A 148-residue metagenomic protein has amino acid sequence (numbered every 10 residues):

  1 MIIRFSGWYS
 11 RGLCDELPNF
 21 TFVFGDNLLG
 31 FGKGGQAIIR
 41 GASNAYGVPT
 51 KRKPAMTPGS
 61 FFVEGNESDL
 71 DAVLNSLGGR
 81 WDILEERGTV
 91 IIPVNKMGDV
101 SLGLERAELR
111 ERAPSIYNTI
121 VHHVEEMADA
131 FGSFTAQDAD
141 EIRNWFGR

Functional and structural regions predicted by a protein language model:
M1-R148: Macrodomain-like recognition of ADP-ribose-binding/processing modules
